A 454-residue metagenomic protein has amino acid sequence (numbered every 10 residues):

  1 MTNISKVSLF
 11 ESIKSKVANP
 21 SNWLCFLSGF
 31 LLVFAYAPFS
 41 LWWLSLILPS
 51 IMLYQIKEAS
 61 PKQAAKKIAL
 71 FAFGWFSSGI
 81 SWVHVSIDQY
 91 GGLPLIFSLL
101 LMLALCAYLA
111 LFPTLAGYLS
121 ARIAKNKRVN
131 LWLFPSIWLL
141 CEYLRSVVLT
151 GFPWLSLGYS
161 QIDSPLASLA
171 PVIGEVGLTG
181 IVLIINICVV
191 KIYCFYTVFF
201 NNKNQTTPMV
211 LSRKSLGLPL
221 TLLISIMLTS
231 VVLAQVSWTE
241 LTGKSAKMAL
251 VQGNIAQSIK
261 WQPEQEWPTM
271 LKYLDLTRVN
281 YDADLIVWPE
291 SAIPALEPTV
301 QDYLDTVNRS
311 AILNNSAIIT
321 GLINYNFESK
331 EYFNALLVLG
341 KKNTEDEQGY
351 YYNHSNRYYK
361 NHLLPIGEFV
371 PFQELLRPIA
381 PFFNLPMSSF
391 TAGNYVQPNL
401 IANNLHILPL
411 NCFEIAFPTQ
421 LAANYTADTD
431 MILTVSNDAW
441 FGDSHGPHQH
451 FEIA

Functional and structural regions predicted by a protein language model:
T2-Q235, D443, A454: Membrane-embedded alpha-helical bundles of multi-pass enzymes that act on lipidic or dolichyl-linked glycan substrates
Q55-I56, L119, I123, L274-D282 (+3 more regions): Alpha-helix C-terminal capping segments
L99-C106, I255-W261, F382: Short glycine/proline- and acidic residue-enriched helix-loop micro-motifs that form flexible lids or anion-recognition
L149-F152, T242, S329-Y332: Short glycine/proline-enriched turns and hinge-like loops at secondary-structure junctions
L157, V251, Y358: Hydrophobic residues at beta-strand termini and immediately following loops that shape nucleotide-binding pockets
D163-S164, L223-N308: Membrane-interface segments at or immediately adjacent to transmembrane helices that form the boundary between
V210-Q235, K260, Y281, Y352-E374: Extended, compositionally biased low-complexity polar/Lys-Gly-rich tracts and adjacent boundary/linker regions are
W267-L271, I286-A454: Solvent-exposed soluble domains appended to multi-pass membrane proteins
